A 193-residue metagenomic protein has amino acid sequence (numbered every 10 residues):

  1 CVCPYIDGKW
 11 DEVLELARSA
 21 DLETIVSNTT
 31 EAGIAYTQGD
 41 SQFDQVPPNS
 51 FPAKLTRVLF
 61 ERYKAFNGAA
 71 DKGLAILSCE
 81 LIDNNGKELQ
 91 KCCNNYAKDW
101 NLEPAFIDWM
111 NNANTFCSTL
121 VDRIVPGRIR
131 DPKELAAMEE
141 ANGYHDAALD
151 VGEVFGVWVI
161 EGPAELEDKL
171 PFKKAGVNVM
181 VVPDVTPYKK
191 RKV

Functional and structural regions predicted by a protein language model:
C1-V193: Substrate/ligand-engaging "lid" and interaction regions
